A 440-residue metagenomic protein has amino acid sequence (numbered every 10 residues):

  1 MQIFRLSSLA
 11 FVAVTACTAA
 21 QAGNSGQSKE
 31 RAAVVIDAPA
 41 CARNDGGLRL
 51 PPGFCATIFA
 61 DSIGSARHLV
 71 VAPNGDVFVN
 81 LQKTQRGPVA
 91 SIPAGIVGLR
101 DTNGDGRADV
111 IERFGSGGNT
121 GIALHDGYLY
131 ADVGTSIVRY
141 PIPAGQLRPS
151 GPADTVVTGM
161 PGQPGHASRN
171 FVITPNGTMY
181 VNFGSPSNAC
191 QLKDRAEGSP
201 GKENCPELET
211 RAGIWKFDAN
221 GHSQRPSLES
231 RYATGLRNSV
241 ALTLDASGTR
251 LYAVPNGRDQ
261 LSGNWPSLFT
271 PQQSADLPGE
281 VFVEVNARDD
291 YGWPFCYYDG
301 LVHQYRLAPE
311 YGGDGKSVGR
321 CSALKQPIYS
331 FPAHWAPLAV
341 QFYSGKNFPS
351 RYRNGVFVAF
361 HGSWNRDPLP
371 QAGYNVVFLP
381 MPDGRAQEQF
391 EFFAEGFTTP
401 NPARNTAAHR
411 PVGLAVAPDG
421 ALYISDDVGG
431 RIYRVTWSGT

Functional and structural regions predicted by a protein language model:
S25-L50, S168, S185-S227, G235-N238 (+2 more regions): Beta-propeller domain segments
G46, P88, A94-V97, Y128 (+5 more regions): A short loop-to-beta-strand structural motif that recurs across blades of beta-propeller domains
I58-I63, E112-G117, V156-Q163, S230-G235 (+3 more regions): Surface loop/turn motifs at the tips and blade-to-blade linkers of beta-strand repeat domains
V71-G75, L124-D126, I173-N176, T243-G248 (+2 more regions): Residue-level detector of Asp-centered blade-edge/turn motifs that repeat once per structural unit in beta-propeller
N74, Q82-T84, G134-S136, I142 (+5 more regions): Short loop/turn segments immediately following the C-termini of beta-strands
D76-N80, Y128-A131, T178-N182, R250-V254 (+3 more regions): Conserved beta-propeller blade signature
R107-H125, T135-T174, N182, S187 (+1 more regions): Asp-box/WD-like beta-propeller blade repeats and closely related beta-sheet repeat scaffolds
A415-T440: Blade-level signature of beta-propeller repeat domains, shared across WD40, Kelch, NHL, RCC1 and BNR/Asp-box propellers
